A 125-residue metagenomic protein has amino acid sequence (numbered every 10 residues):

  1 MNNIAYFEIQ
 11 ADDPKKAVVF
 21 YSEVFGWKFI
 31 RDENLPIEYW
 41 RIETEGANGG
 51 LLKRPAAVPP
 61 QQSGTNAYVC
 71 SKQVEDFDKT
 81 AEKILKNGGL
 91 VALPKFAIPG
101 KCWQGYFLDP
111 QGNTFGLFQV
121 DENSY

Functional and structural regions predicted by a protein language model:
M1-A5, V19-E75, K79-L108, V120-Y125: Vicinal oxygen chelate
E8: Acidic-residue sensor for enzyme active/binding pockets
A11-D13: Conserved beta-strand-loop-alpha-helix junction that forms the acyl-donor binding cleft
L117: Short glycine-/small-residue motifs
